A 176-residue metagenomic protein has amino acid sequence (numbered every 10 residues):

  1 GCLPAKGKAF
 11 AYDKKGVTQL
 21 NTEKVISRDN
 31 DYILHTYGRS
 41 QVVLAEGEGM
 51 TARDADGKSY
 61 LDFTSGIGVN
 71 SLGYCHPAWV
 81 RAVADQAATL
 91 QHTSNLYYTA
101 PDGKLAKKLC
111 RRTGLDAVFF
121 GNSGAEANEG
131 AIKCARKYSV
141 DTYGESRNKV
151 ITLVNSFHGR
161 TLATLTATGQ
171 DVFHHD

Functional and structural regions predicted by a protein language model:
F10-Y12: Aromatic (phenylalanine/tyrosine) cluster motif
T18-E48, L96: Active-site-adjacent loop/helix segments that line or gate small-molecule/cofactor pockets in enzymes
Y32, T36, Q86, L90 (+2 more regions): Change "in soluble alpha/beta enzymes" to "in soluble alpha/beta proteins
Q41-D62: Active-site and channel-lining beta-strand-loop segments that bind or position nucleotide-derived/phosphorylated
Y60, G66-L96, A100, A106-N122: Glycine-rich phosphate-binding segment of PLP-dependent enzymes
T64-S65, T166: Short clusters of small/polar residues that mark proteolytic maturation junctions
K107-D176: PLP-dependent aspartate aminotransferase-fold enzymes
